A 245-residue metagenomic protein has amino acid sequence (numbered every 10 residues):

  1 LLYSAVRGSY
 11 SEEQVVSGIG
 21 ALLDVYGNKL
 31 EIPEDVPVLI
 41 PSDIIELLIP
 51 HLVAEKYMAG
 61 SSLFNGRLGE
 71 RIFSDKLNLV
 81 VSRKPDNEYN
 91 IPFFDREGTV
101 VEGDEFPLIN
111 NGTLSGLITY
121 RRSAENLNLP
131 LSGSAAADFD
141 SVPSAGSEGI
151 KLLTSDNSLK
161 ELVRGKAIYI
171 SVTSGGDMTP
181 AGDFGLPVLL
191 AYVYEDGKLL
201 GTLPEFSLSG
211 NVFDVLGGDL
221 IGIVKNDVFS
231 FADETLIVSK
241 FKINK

Functional and structural regions predicted by a protein language model:
L1-K56, S115-G116: Internal alpha/beta scaffold segment
L2-A5, G66, T99: A general structural-boundary detector
A5-G8, E55-L63, S123-D138: Extended active-site and interfacial segments that coordinate phosphate-rich ligands in large catalytic machineries
I19-L30, L52-Y57, S61, A167 (+2 more regions): Structural signal for hydrophobic packing residues in well-ordered secondary-structure cores of soluble enzyme domains
S42, H51-L52, S62-R67, K76-N78: Aspartyl protease catalytic domain
L68-K245: Dual-mode signal for accessory low-complexity, basic/Gly-rich regions
